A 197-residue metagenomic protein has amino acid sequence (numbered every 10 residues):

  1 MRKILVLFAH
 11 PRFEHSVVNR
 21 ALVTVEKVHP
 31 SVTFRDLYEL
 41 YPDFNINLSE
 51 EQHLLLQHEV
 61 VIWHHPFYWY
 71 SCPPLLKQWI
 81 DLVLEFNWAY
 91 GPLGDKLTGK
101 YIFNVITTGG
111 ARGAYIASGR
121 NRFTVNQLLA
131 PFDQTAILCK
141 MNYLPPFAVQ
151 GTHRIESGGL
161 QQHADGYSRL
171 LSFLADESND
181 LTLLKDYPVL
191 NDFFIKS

Functional and structural regions predicted by a protein language model:
M1-V32, S168: N-terminal beta1-alpha1 ligand-phosphate binding loop
L5-L7, R35, I62, F103-V105 (+1 more regions): Hydrophobic/aromatic beta-strand patches that form the interior of the parallel beta-sheet core in alpha/beta enzyme
V17-V28, T124-C139: Short, solvent-exposed amphipathic alpha-helices that sit in or adjacent to ligand/effector-binding or catalytic
H29-N45: A short beta-strand-loop structural module common to alpha/beta enzyme folds
Y41-S49, E156-G158: Structural motif
E50-D133: Helix-loop-strand module that forms the ligand-binding subsite of alpha/beta enzymes
T135-S197: Glycine-rich phosphate/pyrophosphate-binding loop and the adjoining helix
